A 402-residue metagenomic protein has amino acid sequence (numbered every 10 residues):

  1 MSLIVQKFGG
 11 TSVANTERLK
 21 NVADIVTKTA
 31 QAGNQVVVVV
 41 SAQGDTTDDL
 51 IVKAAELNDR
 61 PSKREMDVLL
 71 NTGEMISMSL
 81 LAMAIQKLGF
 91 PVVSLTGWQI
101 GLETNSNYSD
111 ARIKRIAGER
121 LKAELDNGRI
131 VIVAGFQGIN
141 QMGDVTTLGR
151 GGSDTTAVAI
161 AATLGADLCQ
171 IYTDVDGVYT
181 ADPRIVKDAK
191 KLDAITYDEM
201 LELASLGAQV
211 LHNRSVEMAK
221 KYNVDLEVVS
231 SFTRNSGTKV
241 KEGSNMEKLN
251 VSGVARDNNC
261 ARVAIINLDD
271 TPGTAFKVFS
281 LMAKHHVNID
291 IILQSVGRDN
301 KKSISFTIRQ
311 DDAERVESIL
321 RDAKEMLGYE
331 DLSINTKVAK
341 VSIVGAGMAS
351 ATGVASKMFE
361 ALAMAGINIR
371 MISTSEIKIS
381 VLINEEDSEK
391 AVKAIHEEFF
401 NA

Functional and structural regions predicted by a protein language model:
M1-V216, T307, I383-N384: Nucleotide/pyrophosphate-binding catalytic subdomain
N34, F90, V224, V287 (+1 more regions): Short phosphate-binding/catalytic loops that engage adenosine nucleotides
S41, S231, Q294: Conserved H-loop
L168-Y172, L226-V228, D290: Short hydrophobic alpha-helical runs that function as membrane-insertion/retention elements
A219: Acidic-aromatic/histidine active-site loop/patch
V224-N235, N258: Active-site C-terminal subdomain of aminotransferase-like
G237-A402: A conserved regulatory-domain signal marking ACT and ACT-like small-molecule sensing domains and adjacent regulatory
